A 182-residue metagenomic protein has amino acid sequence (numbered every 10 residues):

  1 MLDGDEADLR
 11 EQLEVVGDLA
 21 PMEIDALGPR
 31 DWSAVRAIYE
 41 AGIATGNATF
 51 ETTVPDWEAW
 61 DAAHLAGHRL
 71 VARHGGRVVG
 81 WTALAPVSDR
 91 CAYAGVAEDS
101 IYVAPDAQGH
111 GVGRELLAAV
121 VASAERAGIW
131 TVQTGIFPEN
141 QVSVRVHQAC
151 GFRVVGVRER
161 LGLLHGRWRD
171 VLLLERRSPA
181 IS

Functional and structural regions predicted by a protein language model:
L19, G95, R160-S182: C-terminal "cap" of GNAT-fold acetyltransferases
P21-V35: A short beta-loop-alpha structural element at the N-terminal edge of CoA-dependent acyl/N-acetyltransferase catalytic
R36-V54: Helix-loop element at the rim of GNAT/NAT acetyltransferase active sites that forms part of the acceptor-substrate
T49-D106, L117-A118, S123, R177-P179: Acetyl-CoA-dependent GNAT
A83-P86, C91, Q133-I136, Q148 (+1 more regions): Conserved catalytic-core motifs of GNAT/GCN5-like acyltransferases
Q108, T134-V144: Conserved beta-strand-loop-alpha-helix junction that forms the acyl-donor binding cleft
G109-A122, V144-A149: Conserved acetyl-CoA-binding loop-helix of GNAT-fold acetyltransferases
A124-I136: Conserved GNAT acetyl-CoA-binding A-motif
